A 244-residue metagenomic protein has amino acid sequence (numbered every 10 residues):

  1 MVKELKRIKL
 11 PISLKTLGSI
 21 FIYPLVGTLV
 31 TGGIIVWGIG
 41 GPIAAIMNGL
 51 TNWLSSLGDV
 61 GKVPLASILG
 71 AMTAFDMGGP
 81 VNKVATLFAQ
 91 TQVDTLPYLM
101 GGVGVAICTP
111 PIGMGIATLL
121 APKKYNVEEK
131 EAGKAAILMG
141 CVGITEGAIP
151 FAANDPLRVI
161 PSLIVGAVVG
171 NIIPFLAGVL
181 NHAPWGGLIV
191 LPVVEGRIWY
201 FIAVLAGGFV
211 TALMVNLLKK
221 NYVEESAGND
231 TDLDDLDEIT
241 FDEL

Functional and structural regions predicted by a protein language model:
M1-E243: Pore-lining transmembrane helices
